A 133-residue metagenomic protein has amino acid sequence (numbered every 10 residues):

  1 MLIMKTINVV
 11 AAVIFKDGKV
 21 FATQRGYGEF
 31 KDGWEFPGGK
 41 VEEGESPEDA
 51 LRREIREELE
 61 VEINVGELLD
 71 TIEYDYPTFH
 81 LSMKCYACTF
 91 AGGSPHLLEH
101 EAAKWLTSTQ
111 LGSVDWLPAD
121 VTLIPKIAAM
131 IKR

Functional and structural regions predicted by a protein language model:
L2-M4, A128-R133: Generic C-terminal helix-cap and adjacent flexible tail
L2-V20, K40: Conserved N-terminal beta-strand and adjoining loop/helix that marks the start of the Nudix/MutT-like hydrolase domain
N8-V10, G18, L81-K84, E101: Change "...and in nucleic-acid phosphodiester-cleaving endonucleases..." to "...and in nucleic-acid processing enzymes
I14-F15, A22, C88-F90, W105: Conserved hydrophobic "DFG−1" position in protein kinase catalytic cores
E29-G33: A conserved beta-turn-beta hairpin within the catalytic core of GNAT-like acetyltransferases that forms part
F36-L68, T107: The catalytic Nudix box helix
E62, I72-S94, K104, I127: Active-site-adjacent beta-strand/loop module that shapes the phosphate/pyrophosphate-binding cleft
A87, H96-I127: NUDIX/MutT-family hydrolases
